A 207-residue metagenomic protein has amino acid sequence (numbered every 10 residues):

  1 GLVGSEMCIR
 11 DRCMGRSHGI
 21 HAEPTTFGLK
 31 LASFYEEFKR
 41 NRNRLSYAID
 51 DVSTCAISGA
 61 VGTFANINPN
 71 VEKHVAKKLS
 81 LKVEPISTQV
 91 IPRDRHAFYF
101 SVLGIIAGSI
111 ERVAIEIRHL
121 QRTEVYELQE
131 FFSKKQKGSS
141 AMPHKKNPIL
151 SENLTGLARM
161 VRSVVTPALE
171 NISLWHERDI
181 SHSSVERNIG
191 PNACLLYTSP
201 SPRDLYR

Functional and structural regions predicted by a protein language model:
G1-I9, P200-Y206: Single conserved hydrophobic/aromatic residue that forms the stacking wall/gate of nucleotide- or nucleobase-binding
S5, R10-A22, V83-R95, S181: Long, non-coiled-coil amphipathic alpha-helical linker/lever segments that couple catalytic cores to other domains
R10-S17, R122-V125, S173, E177: Short, flexible helix-adjacent loops and helix caps
S17, T63, T198: Ser/Thr-centric signal marking residues that sit in or immediately flank functional binding/regulatory motifs
E23-L174: Internal glycine-rich alpha/beta core junctions
R162-S199, R203, R207: Long, amphipathic alpha-helical stalk/connector segments used for oligomerization, subunit docking, or mechanical
